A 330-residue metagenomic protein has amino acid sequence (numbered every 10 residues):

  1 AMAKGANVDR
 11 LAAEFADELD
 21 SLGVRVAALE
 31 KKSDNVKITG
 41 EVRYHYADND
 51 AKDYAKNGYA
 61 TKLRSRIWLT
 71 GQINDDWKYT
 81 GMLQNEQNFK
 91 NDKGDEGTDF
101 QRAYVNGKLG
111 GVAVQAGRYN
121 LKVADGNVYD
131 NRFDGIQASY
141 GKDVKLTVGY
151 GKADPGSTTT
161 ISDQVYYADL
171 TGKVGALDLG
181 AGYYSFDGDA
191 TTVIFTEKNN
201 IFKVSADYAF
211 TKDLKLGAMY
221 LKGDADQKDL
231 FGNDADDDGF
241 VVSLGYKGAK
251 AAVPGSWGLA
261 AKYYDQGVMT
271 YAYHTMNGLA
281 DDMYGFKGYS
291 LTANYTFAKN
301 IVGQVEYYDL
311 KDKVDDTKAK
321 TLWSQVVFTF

Functional and structural regions predicted by a protein language model:
A1-R43: N-terminal periplasmic/intermembrane-space "pro-region" immediately following the signal or transit peptide
A6, R10, V26, H45-A60 (+4 more regions): Outer-membrane beta-barrel pore domains
A27-A51, T61-L63, G71, D75-G81 (+5 more regions): Transmembrane beta-strand segments of Gram-negative outer membrane beta-barrel proteins
D75, A103-K108, A113-Y119, Y129 (+1 more regions): Mobile, glycine-rich extracellular loop/lid and propeptide segments that shape or gate substrate/ligand access
E96-D99, Y129-R132: Extracellular beta-strand-rich solenoid/capping regions of secreted or surface-exposed proteins that bind or remodel
Y129-N131, T159-D163: Short, solvent-exposed loop/turn segments at conserved positions within beta-propeller repeat blades
L146, Y167-A168, Y220-K222: Gram-negative outer-membrane beta-barrel domains
V148-Y150: Intrinsically disordered, low-complexity polar regions and short flexible loop motifs
